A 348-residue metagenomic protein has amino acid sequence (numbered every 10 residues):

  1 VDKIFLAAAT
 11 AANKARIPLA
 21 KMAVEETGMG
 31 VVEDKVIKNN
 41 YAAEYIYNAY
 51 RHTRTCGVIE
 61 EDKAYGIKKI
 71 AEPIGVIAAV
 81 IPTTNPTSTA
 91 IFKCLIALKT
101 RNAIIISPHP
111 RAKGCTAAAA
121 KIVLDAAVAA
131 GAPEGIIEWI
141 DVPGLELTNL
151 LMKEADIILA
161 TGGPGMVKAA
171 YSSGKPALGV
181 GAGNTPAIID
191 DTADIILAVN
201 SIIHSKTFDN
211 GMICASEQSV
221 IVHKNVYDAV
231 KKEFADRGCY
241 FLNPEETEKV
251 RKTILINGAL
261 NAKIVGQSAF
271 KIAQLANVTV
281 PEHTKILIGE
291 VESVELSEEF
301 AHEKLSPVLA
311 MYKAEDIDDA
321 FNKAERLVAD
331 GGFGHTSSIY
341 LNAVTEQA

Functional and structural regions predicted by a protein language model:
D2-K68, I96, D236: N-terminal Rossmann-like NAD(P)+-binding subdomain of aldehyde/semialdehyde dehydrogenases
K3, A7, K14, P18 (+19 more regions): Conserved active-site and cofactor/substrate-binding residues in soluble primary-metabolism enzymes
F5-R16, A20-A23, T27-V31, A120-G131 (+10 more regions): Structural signal for hydrophobic packing residues in well-ordered secondary-structure cores of soluble enzyme domains
R16-A20, M212, L242-T247, F333-A343: A short, aromatic/hydrophobic, helix- or strand-capping loop or linear motif that either lines the entrance/gate
V58-L197: Rossmann-like NAD(P) dinucleotide-binding subdomain of oxidoreductase/dehydrogenase enzymes
I91-F92, K99, V167-E295, A320: ALDH superfamily catalytic-core signature
M152, V180-A182, M212-S216, H302-S306 (+1 more regions): Short glycine-enriched loop/turn motifs at secondary-structure junctions
V278-A348: Conserved C-terminal structural/oligomerization subdomain of aldehyde/semialdehyde dehydrogenase
